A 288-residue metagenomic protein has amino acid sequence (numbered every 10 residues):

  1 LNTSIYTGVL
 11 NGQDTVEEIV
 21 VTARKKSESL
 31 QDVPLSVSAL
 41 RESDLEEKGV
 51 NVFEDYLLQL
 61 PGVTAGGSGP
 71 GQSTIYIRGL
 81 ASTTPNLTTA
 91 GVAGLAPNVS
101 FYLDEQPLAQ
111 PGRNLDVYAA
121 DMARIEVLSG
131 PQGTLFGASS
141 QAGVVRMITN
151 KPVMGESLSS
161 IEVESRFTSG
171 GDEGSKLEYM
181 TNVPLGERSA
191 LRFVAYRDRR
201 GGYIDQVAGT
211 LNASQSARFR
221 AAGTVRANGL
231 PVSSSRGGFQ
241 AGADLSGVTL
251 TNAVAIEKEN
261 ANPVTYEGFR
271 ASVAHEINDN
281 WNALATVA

Functional and structural regions predicted by a protein language model:
L1-K48, E54-Q59, N182, D279 (+1 more regions): N-terminal Sec signal peptide and the immediately downstream disordered periplasmic leader that contains the TonB box
Q13, D121, N182-L191, A274-V287: Secondary-structure transition into beta-strands, especially the periplasmic turns and strand N-termini that construct
T22, E54, L58-Q106: Extracytoplasmic beta-strand/coil segments of soluble accessory domains associated with Gram-negative outer-membrane
K26-E28, S73, S82, R166-T168 (+2 more regions): Structural signature of outer-membrane beta-barrel domains
T89-S129, Y179, R220-A222: Short acidic/polar hinge/loop motifs at secondary-structure boundaries that mediate gating or recognition
P97-N98, A120-S129, T134-A217, N262-G268: Outer-membrane beta-barrel translocator/receptor signature
L108, L128, I161-E164, L250-E257: Extracytoplasmic loops and strand-loop junctions of Gram-negative outer membrane beta-barrel proteins
I204-E259: Solvent-exposed loop segments that connect transmembrane elements
